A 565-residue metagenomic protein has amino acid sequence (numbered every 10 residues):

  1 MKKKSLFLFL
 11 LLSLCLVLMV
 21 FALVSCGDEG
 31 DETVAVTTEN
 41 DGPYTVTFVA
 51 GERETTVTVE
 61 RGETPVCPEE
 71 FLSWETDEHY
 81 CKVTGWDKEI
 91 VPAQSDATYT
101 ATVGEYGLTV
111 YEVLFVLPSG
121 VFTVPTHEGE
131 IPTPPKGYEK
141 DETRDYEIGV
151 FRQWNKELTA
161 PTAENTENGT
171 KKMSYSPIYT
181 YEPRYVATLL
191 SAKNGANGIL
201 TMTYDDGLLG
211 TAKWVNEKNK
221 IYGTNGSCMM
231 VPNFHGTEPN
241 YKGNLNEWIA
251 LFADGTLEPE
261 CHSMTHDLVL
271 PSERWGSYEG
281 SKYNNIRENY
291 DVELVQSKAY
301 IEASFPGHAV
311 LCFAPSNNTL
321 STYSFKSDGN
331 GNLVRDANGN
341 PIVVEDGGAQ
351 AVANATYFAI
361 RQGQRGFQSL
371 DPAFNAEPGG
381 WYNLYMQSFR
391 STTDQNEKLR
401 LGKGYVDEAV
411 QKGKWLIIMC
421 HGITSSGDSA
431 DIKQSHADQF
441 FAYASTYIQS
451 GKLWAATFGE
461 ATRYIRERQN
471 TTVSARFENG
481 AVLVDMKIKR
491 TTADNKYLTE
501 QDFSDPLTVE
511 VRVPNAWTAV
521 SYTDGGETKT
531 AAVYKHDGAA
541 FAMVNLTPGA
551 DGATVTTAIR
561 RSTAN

Functional and structural regions predicted by a protein language model:
M1-S5: Positively charged n-region of N-terminal signal peptides that target proteins for export
A22-S25: C-terminal motif of bacterial Sec signal peptides marking the signal peptidase cleavage site
D28-Y181: Secondary-structure capping and domain/repeat boundary segments
E147, F151, N155-M202, S450-Q469 (+2 more regions): N-terminal pre-catalytic segment of deacetylase/amide-hydrolase enzymes
T159, E164, S521-F541: Solvent-exposed beta-strand/loop surfaces of large extracellular or lumenal domains
M173-Y175, Y179-T180, K535-N565: C-terminal beta-strand-rich structural cap/linker in extracellular carbohydrate-active enzymes
Y181-T188, A192, G236, E302 (+4 more regions): C-terminal domain-boundary segment and adjacent tail
G198, K220-V344, A355, G363-P372 (+2 more regions): Metal-dependent polysaccharide deacetylase catalytic core of the NodB/CE4 family, i.e., the active-site-bearing domain
